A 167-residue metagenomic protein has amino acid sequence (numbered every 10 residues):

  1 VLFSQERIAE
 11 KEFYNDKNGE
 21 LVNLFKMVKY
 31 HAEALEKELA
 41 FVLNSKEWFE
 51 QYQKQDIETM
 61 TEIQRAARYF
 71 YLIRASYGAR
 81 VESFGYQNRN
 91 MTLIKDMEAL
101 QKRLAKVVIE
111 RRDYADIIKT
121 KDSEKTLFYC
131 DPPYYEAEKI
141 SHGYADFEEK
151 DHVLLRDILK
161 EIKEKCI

Functional and structural regions predicted by a protein language model:
V1-E47, D146: Conserved S-adenosyl-L-methionine
L2-F3, F84, L127, F147: Aromatic-residue hotspot detector
F13-N15, E110, I167: Hydrophobic/aromatic beta-strand patches that form the interior of the parallel beta-sheet core in alpha/beta enzyme
F25, F70, C166: A residue-level signal for conserved active-site and pocket-lining positions in enzyme catalytic cores
K29-H142, L154, E161: SAM-dependent nucleic-acid methyltransferase catalytic core
S141-E149: Short helix/strand-bridging catalytic loops that position acidic/His residues to coordinate divalent metals and engage
E148-I167: Long, positively charged, glycine-interspersed low-complexity recognition regions
